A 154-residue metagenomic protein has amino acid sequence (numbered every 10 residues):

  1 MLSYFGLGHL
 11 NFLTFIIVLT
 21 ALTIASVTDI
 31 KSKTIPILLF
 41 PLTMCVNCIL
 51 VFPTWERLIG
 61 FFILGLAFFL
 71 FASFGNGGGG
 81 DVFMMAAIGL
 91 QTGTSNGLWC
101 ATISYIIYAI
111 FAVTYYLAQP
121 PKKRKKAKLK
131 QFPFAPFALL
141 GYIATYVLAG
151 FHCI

Functional and structural regions predicted by a protein language model:
M1-I154: A membrane-topology feature that recognizes alpha-helical transmembrane segments and their immediate juxtamembrane
